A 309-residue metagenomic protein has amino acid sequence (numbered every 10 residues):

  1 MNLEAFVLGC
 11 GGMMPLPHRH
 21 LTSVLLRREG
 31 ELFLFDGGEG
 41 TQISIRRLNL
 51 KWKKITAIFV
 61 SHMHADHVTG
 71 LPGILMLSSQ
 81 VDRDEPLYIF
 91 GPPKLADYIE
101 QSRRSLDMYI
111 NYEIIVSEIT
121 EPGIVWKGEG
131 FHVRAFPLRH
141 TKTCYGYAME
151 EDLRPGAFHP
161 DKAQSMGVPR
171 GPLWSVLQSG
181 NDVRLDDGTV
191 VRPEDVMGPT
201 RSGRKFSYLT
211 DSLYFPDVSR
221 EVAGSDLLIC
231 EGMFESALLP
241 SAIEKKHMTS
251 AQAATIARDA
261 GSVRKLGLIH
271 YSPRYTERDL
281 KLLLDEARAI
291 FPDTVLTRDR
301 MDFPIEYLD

Functional and structural regions predicted by a protein language model:
M1-L48, D84-P86, Y147-M149, G156 (+2 more regions): Conserved beta-strand hairpin/beta-sheet module of binuclear metal-dependent hydrolase folds, prominently
F6, F90, I115-T120, R134-F136 (+1 more regions): General small-molecule cofactor/ligand-binding pocket signal
P15-P17, F131-Y208, S212-E221, L227-I229: Active-site-proximal loop/helix segment associated with metal-binding centers of metalloenzymes
F35-G38, I55-M63, G91-P92, S207-S212 (+3 more regions): Active-site neighborhood of phospho(di)ester-bond hydrolases with catalytic His/Asp-centered motifs
E39-F90, E118-T120: Active-site metal-binding motif and surrounding structural segment of the metallo-beta-lactamase
G70-L77, S102, T276-D285: Metal-dependent catalytic neighborhoods of phosphoester/phosphodiester hydrolases
R83-L87, P92-E118, R274-T276: Active-site neighborhood of divalent metal-dependent phosphoester bond hydrolases
P122-G123, Y214-D309: Binuclear metal-ion centers of metallo-dependent hydrolases, dominated by the metallo-beta-lactamase
